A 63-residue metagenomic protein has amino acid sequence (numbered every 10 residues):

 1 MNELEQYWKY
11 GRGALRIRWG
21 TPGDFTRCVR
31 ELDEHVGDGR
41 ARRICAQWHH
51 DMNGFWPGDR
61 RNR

Functional and structural regions predicted by a protein language model:
M1-R63: A charge-rich, low-complexity, intrinsically flexible signal that marks solvent-exposed coils, linkers, repeats
